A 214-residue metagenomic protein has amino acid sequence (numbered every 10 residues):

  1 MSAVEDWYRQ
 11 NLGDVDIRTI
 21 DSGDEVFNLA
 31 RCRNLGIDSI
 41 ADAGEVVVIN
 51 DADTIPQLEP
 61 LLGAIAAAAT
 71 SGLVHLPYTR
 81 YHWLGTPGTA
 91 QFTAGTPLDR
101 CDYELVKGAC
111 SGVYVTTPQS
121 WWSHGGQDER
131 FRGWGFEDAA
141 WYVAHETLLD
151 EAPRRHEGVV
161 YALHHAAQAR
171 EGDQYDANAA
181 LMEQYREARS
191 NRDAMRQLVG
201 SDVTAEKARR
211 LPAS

Functional and structural regions predicted by a protein language model:
M1-V26: Acidic donor-binding segment of Leloir-type glycosyltransferases
I20, H75-R80, H156, L163: Short glycine/serine/threonine-enriched helix-capping/active-site loop that flanks the nucleotide-sugar donor pocket
D21-G23, A30, P56-P60, A64: Preference for well-ordered, secondary-structure-rich cores of eukaryotic proteins
D24-I40: Glycine-rich, basic loop-to-helix element that forms the pyrophosphate-binding segment of sugar-nucleotide handling
A43-I55: Short beta-strand-to-loop acidic/aromatic patch adjacent to the donor-nucleotide binding site
D53-P56, H82, R132, A140: A short, conserved beta-strand element in the Rossmann-like catalytic core that flanks the donor/metal-binding loop
Q57-E129: Conserved catalytic core of nucleotide-sugar-dependent glycosyltransferases
R130-S214: C-terminal catalytic/acceptor-binding lobe
